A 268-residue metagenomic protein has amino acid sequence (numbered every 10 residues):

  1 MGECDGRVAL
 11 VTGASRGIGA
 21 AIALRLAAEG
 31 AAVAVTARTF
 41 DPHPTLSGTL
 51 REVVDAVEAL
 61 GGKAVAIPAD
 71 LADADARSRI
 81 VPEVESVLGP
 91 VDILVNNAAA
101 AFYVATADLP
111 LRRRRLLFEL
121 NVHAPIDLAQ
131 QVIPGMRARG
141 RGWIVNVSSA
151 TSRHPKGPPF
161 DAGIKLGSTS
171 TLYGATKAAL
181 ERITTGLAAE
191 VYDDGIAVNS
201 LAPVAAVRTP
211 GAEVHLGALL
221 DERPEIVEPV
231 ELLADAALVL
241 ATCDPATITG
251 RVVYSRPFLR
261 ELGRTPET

Functional and structural regions predicted by a protein language model:
V8, S15-R16: Conserved glycine-rich cofactor-binding loop
L26, P90, E181-T184, V191-P203 (+1 more regions): Conserved Rossmann-fold SDR core element
E29-E52: Conserved glycine-rich Rossmann-like NAD(P)H-binding loop of the short-chain dehydrogenase/reductase
A105-T106, P110-R115: Substrate-binding pocket helix/loop in short-chain dehydrogenase/reductase
A129-Q130, T185: A short, exposed helix-loop element centered on a Lys and neighboring polar residues
V145-D193, V204-V207: Catalytic loop of short-chain dehydrogenase/reductase
A178, S200-L201, L220-T268: C-terminal helical subdomain
